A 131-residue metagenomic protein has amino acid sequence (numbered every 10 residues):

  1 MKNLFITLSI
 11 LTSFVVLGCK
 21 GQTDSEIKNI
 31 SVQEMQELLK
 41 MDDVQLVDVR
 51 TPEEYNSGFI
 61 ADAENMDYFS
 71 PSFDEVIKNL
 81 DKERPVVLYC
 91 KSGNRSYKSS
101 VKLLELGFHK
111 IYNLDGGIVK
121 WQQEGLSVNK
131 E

Functional and structural regions predicted by a protein language model:
K2-T7, F14-L38, V44, E53-P85 (+2 more regions): Rhodanese-like catalytic fold shared by cysteine-dependent sulfurtransferases and DSP/PTP-type phosphatases
L46-D48: Structural scaffold elements adjacent to functional motifs in cytosolic proteins
